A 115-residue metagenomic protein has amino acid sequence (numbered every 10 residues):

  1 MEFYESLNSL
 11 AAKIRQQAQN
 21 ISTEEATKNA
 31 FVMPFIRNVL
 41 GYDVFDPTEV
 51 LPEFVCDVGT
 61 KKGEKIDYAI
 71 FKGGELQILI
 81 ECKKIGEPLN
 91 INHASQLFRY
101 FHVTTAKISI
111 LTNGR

Functional and structural regions predicted by a protein language model:
M1-I108: A short, conserved, highly charged catalytic patch centered on acidic carboxylates
